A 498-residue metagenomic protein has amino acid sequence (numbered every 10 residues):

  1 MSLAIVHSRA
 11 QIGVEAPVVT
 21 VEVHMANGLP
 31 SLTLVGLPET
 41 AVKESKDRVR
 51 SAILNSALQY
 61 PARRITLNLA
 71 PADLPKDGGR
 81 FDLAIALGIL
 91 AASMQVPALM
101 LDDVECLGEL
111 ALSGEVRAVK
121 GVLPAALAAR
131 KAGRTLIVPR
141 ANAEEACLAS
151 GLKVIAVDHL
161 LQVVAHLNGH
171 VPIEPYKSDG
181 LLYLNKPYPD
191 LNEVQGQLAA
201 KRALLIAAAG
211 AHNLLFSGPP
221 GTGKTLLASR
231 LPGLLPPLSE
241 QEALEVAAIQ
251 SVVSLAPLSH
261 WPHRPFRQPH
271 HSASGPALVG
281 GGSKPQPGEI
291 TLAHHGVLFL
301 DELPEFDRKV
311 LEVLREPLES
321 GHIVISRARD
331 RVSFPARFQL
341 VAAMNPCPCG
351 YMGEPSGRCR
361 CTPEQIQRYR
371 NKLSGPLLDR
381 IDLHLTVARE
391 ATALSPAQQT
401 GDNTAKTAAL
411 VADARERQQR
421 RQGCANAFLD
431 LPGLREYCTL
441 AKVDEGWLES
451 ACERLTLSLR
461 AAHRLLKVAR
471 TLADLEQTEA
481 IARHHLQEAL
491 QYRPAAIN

Functional and structural regions predicted by a protein language model:
M1-L215, P219-T225, S326, A462 (+2 more regions): Peripheral, non-AAA+ core regions of ATP-driven protein-machinery
V35-K46, P61, N68-G78, P285 (+1 more regions): Basic, amphipathic alpha-helical bundle interface domains used for macromolecular binding and assembly
L112, L298-F299, E305-F306, T392: Residues immediately C-terminal
V171-I206, G210, L238-I290: P-loop NTPase nucleotide-binding/switch module
F216-A256, S320: Walker A/P-loop
G218, G280, E302: The Walker A (P-loop) glycine that initiates the GxxxxGKT/S ATP-binding motif of P-loop NTPases
H295, D301-E302, V313: Walker B catalytic acidic pair
